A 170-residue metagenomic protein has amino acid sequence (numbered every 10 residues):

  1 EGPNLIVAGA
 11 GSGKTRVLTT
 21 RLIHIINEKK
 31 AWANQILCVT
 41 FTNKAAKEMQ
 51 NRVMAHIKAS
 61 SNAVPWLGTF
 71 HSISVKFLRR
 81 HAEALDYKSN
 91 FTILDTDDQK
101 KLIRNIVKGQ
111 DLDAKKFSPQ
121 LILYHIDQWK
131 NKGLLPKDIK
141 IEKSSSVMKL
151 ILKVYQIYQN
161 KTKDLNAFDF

Functional and structural regions predicted by a protein language model:
G2-N4, G9, I23-F170: A basic/glycine-biased coupling hinge at the interface between accessory DNA-binding modules
K14-T15: Conserved lysine of the Walker
T19-T20: The feature captures the helix immediately C-terminal to the Walker
